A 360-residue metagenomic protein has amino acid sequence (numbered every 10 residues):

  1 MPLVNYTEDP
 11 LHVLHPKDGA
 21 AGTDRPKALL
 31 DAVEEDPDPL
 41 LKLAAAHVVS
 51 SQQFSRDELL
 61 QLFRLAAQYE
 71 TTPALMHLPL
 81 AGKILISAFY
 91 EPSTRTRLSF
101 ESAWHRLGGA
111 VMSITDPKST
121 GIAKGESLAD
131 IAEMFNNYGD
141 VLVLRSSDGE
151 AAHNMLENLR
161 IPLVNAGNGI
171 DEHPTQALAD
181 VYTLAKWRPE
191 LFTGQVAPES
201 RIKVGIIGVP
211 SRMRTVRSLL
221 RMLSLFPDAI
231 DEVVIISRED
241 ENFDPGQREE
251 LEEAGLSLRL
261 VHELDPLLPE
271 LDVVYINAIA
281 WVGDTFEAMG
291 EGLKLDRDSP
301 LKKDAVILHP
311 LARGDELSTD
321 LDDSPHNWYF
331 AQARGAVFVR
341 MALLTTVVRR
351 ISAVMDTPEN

Functional and structural regions predicted by a protein language model:
P2-L98, P358: Positively charged, low-complexity intrinsically disordered leader regions
S51-P79, I170-E199: Short N-terminal or domain-adjacent regulatory/targeting segments
L78-A185, G314-T319: Phosphate/diphosphate ligand-binding glycine-rich loop within oxidoreductases
Y90-A103, K186-I276: Glycine-rich phosphate/diphosphate-binding loop of Rossmann-like nucleotide-binding domains
I161, D228-D231, S299-V306: A short helix->loop->beta-strand "cap" motif at the edges of active sites that frequently abuts
L251-N327: Rossmann-like adenosine-cofactor binding region
D304-A305, P310-N360: Adenosine-phosphate binding glycine-rich loop
